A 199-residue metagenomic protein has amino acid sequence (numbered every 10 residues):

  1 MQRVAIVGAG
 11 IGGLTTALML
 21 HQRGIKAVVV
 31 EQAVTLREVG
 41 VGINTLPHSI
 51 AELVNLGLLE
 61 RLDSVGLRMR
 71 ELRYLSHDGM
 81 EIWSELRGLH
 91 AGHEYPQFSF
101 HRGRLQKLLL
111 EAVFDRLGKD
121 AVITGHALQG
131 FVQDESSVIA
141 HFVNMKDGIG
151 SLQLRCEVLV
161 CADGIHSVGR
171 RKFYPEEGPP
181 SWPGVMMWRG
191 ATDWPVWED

Functional and structural regions predicted by a protein language model:
M1-V4, H48-Y174, G178-D193: Conserved N-terminal helical subregion
V4-I6, A27: Conserved hydrophobic helix-helix packing surfaces used for dimerization/oligomerization
G10: Glycine-rich NAD(P) Rossmann-fold beta1-alpha1 loop
G13-L14: N-terminal Rossmann-fold NAD(P) dinucleotide-binding loop
H21-V41: Glycine-rich FAD pyrophosphate-binding loop
T35-V54: Conserved N-terminal glycine-rich FAD pyrophosphate-binding loop of Rossmann-like flavoproteins
W194-D199: Short, intrinsically disordered, charge-balanced linker/junction segments flanking boundaries in proteins
